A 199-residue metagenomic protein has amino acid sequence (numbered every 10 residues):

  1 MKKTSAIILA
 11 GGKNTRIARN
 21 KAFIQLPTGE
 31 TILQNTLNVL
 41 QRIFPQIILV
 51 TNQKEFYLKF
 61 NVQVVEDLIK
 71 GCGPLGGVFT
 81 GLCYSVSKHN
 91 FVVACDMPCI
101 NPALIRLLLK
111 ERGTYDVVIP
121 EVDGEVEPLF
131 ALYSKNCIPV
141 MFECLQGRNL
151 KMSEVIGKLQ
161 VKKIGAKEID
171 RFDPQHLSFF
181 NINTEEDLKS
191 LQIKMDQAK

Functional and structural regions predicted by a protein language model:
K2-N136, F142-N149, G157-H176, Q192-A198: Nucleotide and nucleotide-moiety/phosphate-recognizing core
K151-M152, F180: An accessory alpha-helical subdomain
